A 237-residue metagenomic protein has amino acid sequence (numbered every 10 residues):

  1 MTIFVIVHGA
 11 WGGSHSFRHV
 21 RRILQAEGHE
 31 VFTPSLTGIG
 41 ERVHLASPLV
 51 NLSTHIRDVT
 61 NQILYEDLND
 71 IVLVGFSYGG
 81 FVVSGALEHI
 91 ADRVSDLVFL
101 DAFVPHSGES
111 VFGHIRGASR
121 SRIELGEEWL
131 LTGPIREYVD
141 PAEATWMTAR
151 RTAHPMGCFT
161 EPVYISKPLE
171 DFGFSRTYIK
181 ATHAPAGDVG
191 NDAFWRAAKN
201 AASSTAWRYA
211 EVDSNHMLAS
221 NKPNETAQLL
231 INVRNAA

Functional and structural regions predicted by a protein language model:
G9-G12, S77: Active-site glycine-rich loops that stabilize anionic/oxyanionic intermediates across multiple enzyme folds
W11-H19, V31: Serine-hydrolase catalytic-loop signature spanning alpha/beta hydrolases and amidase-signature enzymes
R21-H44: Conserved alpha/beta-hydrolase
G38-I71, E88-H89, F112-G117: Active-site loop/oxyanion-hole signature of alpha/beta-hydrolase fold enzymes
P48, E88-V94, V98-G133, C158-F159 (+1 more regions): Flexible "cap/lid" loop of the alpha/beta hydrolase fold
G75-G79, V83: Gly/Ala-rich beta-loop-alpha elbow adjacent to hydrolase catalytic centers
A184-S220, E225-R234: Conserved loop-alpha-helix segment in the C-terminal half of the alpha/beta-hydrolase fold that carries the catalytic
